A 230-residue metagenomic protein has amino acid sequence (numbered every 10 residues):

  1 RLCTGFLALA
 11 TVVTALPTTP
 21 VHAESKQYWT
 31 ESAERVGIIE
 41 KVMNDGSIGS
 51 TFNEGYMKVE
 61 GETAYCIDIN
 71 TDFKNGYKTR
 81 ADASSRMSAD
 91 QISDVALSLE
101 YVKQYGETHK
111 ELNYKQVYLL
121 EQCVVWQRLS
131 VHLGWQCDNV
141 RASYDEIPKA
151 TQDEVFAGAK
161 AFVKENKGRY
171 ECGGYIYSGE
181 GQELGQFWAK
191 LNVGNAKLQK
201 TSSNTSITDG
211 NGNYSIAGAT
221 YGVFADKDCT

Functional and structural regions predicted by a protein language model:
R1-F6: Bacterial N-terminal signal peptides that target proteins for export
L7-T14, V21-A23, D94-T108, Q116 (+1 more regions): Solvent-exposed loop/turn and edge beta-strand elements of beta-rich ligand-binding domains
T14-P17, D145: Compositionally biased, intrinsically disordered/low-complexity regions enriched for serine, proline and threonine
E24-A189: Short, surface-exposed polybasic-aromatic patches that bind anionic ligands, especially phosphate groups
